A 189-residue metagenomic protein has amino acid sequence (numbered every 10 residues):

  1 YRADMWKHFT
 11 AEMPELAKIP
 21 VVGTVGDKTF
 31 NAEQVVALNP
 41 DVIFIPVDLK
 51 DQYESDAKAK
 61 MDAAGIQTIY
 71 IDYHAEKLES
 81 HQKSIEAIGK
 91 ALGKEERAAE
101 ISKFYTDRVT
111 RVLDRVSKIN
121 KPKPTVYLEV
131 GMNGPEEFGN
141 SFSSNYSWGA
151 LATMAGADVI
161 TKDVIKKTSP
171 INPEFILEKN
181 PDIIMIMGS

Functional and structural regions predicted by a protein language model:
Y1, V42-P46, T68-I71, P124-V130 (+3 more regions): Structural recognition of the beta-strand scaffold that forms the well-ordered cores of secreted hydrolase catalytic
Y1-A37, V42-K50: A short, structured surface patch at a secondary-structure boundary
R2, V47-K50, Y73-E76, S144-N145: Short coil/turn segments
G26, N140-K167: Alpha-helical, coiled-coil/dimerization segments enriched in small aliphatic residues
E33-V36, A59, E174: Alpha-helical segments flanking ligand/cofactor-binding loops in enzyme cores
N39, G65, G156, N180-P181: Residue-level detector of structured alpha->beta connecting loops
Y53, A57-E136, D158-T161, P170: Extracytoplasmic substrate-binding proteins
W148-L151, T168-S189: Ligand-binding pocket segment of bilobal, Venus flytrap-like solute-binding proteins
